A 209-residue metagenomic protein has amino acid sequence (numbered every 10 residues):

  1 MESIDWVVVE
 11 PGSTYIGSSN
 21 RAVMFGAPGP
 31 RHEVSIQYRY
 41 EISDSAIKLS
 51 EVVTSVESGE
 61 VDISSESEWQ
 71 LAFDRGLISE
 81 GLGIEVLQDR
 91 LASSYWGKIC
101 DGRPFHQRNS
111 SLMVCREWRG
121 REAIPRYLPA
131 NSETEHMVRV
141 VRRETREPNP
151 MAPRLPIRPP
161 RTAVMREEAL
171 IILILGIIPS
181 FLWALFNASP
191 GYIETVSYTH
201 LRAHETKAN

Functional and structural regions predicted by a protein language model:
E2-E57: A short glycine-rich, aromatic-capped structural motif
S13, Y40, A46, S67-E68 (+2 more regions): Short, flexible loop/turn elements at secondary-structure junctions
S18, E51, F73, S94-Y95: Activation segment
H32, I84-A188: Surface-exposed recognition segments
I42-S79, G83-V86: Conserved hydrophobic ligand-interaction patch in extracellular adhesion modules
F186-Y198: Membrane-interfacial hairpin junctions
T199-T206: Conserved small/polar residues in nucleotide/adenosyl-binding loops
